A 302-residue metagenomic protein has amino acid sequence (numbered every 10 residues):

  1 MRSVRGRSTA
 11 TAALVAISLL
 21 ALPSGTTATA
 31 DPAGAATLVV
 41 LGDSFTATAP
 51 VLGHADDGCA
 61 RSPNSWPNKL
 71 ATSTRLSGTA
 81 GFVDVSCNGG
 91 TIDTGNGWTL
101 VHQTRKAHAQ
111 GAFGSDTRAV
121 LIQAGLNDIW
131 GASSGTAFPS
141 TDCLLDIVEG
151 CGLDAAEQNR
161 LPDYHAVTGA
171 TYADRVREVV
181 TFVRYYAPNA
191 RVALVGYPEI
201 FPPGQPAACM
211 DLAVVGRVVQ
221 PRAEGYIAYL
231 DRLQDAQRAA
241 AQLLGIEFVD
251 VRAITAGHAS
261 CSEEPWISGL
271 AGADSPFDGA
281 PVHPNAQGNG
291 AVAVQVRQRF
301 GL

Functional and structural regions predicted by a protein language model:
M1-D31: Secretory targeting and sorting signals
G25-L38, T99-V120, E178-R191, R297: Short amphipathic alpha-helices and their capping/turn segments at secondary-structure boundaries
T29-G89, S140-L145: Serine-esterase "nucleophile elbow" of acetyl-processing enzymes
T37-G42, T46-T48, G81-S86, R118-Q123 (+3 more regions): Structural recognition of the beta-strand scaffold that forms the well-ordered cores of secreted hydrolase catalytic
A49, L100-V167, E199: Oxyanion-hole/transition-state-stabilizing segment in secreted/luminal serine hydrolases and related acyltransferases
A71-G78, D174-A193, Y229-D250: A structural motif corresponding to the C-terminal end of an alpha-helix and its immediate exit/capping segment
N88-A107, S260-P276: Charged, often glycine-rich, active-site loop that binds/positions anionic groups
P198-L302: Catalytic His-Asp segment of secreted/periplasmic serine-dependent ester chemistry enzymes
